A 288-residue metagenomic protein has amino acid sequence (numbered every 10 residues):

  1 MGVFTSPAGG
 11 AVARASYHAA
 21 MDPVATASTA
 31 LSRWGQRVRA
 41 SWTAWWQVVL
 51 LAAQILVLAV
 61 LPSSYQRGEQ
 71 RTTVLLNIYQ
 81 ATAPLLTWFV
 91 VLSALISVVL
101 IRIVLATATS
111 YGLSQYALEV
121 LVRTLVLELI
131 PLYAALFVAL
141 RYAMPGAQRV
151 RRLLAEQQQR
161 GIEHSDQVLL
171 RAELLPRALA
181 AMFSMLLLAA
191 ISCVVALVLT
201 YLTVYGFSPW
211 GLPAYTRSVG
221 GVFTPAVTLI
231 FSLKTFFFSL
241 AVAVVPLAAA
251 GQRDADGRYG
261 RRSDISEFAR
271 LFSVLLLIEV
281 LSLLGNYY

Functional and structural regions predicted by a protein language model:
A27-W34, V38-V74: Short, membrane-interfacial amphipathic segments enriched in basic
Q54, L58-L61, T73-Q80, E119-R123 (+5 more regions): Short amphipathic alpha-helical coupling elements at transmembrane boundaries
S64-L75, Y79-V91, A269: Membrane-interface helix starts
Q80, P84, F89-L92, G112-V150 (+2 more regions): Loop-to-helix entry region at the N-terminal start of transmembrane alpha-helices in multi-pass membrane transporters
L92-V99, A135-A139, R171-V204, I278-S282: Hydrophobic alpha-helical transmembrane segments that constitute the membrane-spanning cores of multi-pass membrane
I103-V126, I191-F236, V244-I265, N286-Y287: Membrane-interfacial helix-loop-helix connectors in multipass membrane proteins
V150-L175, G260: Short cytoplasmic-facing helical segments at TM-TM junctions of multi-pass membrane proteins
G260, D264-L284: Final/C-terminal transmembrane alpha-helix of multipass membrane proteins
